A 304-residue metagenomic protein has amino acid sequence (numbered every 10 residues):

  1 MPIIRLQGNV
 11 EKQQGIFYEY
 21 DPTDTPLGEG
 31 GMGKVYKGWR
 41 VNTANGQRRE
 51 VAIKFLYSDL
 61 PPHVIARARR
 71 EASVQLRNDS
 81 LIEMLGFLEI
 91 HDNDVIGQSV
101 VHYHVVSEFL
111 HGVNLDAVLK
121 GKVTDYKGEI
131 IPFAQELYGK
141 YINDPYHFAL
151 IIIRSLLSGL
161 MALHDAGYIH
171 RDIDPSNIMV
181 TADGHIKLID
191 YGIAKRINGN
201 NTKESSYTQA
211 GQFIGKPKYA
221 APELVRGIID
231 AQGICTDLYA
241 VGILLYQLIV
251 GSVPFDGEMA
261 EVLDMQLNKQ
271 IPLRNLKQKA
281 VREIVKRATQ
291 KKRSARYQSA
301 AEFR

Functional and structural regions predicted by a protein language model:
T23-G30, V35: Protein kinase glycine-rich loop
L60-L76: AlphaC helix of the eukaryotic protein kinase fold
E83-Y103: Short beta-strand micro-motifs within the conserved protein kinase catalytic domain, predominantly in the N-lobe
Q98-N114, V118, K122: Conserved short submotifs of the Hanks-type protein kinase catalytic core that shape the nucleotide-binding pocket
I152-I153: Activation segment signature within eukaryotic-like protein kinase domains
S158-Y168: Protein kinase catalytic-loop region centered on the HRD/HxD motif
K218-R304: C-terminal lobe helix-coil module of Hanks-type protein kinase domains
